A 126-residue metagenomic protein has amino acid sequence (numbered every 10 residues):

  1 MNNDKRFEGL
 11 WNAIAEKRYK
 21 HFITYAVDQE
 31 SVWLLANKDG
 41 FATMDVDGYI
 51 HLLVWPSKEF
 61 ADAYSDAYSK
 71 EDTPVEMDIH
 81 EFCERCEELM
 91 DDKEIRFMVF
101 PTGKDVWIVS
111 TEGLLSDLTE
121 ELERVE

Functional and structural regions predicted by a protein language model:
M1-E126: Conserved NAD+-utilizing ADP-ribose enzyme module
